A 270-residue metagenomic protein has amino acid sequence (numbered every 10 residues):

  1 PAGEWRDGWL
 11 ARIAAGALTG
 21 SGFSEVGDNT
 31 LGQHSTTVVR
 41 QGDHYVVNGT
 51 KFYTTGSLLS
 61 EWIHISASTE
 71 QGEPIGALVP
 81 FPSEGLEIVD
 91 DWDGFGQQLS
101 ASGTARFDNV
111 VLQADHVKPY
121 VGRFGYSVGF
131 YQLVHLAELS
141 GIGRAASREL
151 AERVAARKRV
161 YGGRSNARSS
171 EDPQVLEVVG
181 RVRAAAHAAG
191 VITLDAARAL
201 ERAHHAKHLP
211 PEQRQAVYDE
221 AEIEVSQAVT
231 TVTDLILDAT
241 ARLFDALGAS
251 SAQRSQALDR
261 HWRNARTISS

Functional and structural regions predicted by a protein language model:
P1-T50, T55: Glycine-rich flavin
V47-G49, F107, G143, A189 (+1 more regions): Buried hydrophobic positions in well-ordered alpha/beta secondary-structure cores of metabolic enzymes
F52-S57, Q132-V134, I268: Glycine-rich phosphate/pyrophosphate-binding beta-alpha loops
Y53-E87: A short core secondary-structure module
G94-H187: Glycine-rich beta->alpha junctions and the first turn(s) of the following alpha-helix
I142, E149, R181, A185-A188 (+4 more regions): Charged, amphipathic alpha-helical oligomerization/scaffolding segments
H187-T230, A241-L247: C-terminal helix-coil-helix/basic helical segment that borders enzyme active sites and/or dimer interfaces and provides
D245-S270: Glycine-rich phosphate/cofactor-binding loops in nucleotide/flavin-utilizing enzymes
